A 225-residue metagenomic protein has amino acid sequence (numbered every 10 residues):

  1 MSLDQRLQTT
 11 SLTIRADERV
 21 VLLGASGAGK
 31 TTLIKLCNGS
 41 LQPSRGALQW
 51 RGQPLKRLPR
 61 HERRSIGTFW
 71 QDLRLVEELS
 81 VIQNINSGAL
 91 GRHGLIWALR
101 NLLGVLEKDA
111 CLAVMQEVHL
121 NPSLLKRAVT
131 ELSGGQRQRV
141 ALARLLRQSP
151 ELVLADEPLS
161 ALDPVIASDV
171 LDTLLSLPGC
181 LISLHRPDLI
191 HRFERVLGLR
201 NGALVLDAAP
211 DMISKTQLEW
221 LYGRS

Functional and structural regions predicted by a protein language model:
N38: Helix-to-loop junction immediately C-terminal to a conserved catalytic motif
Q53-W70, G104, I213: ABC ATPase NBD coupling module
A98-S123: Conserved ABC ATPase "signature" region
A128-L132, Q136: Conserved ABC ATPase signature
L142: Hydrophobic anchor residue at the start of the ABC signature
V153-E157: Catalytic Walker B motif of ABC-type/P-loop ATPase nucleotide-binding domains
A203-S225: Conserved beta-strand-loop-alpha-helix hinge in the C-terminal portion of ABC ATPase nucleotide-binding domains
